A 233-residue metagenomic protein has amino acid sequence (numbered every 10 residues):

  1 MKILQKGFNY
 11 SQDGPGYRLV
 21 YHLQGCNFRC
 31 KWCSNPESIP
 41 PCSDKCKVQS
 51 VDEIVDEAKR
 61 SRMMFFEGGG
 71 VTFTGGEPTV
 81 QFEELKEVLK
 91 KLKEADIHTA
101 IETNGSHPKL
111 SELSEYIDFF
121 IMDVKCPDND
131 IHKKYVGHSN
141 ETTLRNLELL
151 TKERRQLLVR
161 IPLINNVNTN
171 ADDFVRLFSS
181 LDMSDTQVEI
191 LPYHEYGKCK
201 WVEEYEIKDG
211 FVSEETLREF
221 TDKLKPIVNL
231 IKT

Functional and structural regions predicted by a protein language model:
K2-P15, N165-T233: Auxiliary Fe-S-binding modules of radical SAM enzymes
Q5-Q49: Canonical Radical SAM [4Fe-4S] cluster-binding loop centered on the CxxxCxxC motif and its immediate flanking residues
K6, L23, P36, V51 (+3 more regions): Fold-independent oxyanion-binding glycine-rich loops and adjacent beta-strand/coil segments at enzyme active sites
P36-V71: Conserved alpha-helical substructure of the radical SAM core
E37-D44, K133-S139, E203-G210: Short glycine-enriched, charge-decorated loop/helix-capping segments at active-site entrances that position
K59-M63, E67-G70, G75, T79-V202: Conserved AdoMet/S-adenosylmethionine-binding subsite of the radical SAM
